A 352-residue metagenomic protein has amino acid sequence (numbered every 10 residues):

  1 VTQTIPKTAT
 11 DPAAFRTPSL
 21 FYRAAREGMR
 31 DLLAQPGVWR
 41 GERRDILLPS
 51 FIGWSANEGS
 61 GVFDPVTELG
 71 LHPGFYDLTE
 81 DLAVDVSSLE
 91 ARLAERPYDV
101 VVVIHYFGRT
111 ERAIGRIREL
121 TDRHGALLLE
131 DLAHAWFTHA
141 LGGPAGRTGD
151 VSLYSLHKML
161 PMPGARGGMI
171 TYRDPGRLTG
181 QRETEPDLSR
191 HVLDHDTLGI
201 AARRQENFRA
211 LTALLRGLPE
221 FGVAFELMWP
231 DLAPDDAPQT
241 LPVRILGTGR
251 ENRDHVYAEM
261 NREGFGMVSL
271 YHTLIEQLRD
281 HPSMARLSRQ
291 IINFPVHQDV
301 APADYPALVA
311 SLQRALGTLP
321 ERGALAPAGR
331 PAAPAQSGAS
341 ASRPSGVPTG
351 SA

Functional and structural regions predicted by a protein language model:
A9-S19, A34-Y106, T110-E119: PLP-dependent aminotransferase-like
A13-L20, A25-R26, I52, V102 (+1 more regions): PLP-dependent aminotransferase class I/II
L69, R123-H124, E263: Helix C-cap/helix->beta junction micro-motif
I104, L129-E130: Hydrophobic residues in beta-strands of the RecA-like P-loop NTPase core, especially within AAA+ ATPase
T110, E130, A135-F137: Catalytic P-loop NTPase motifs of RecA-like helicase/translocase cores
R123-L127, A165: A short helix->loop->beta-strand "cap" motif at the edges of active sites that frequently abuts
R147-Q181: Active-site PLP attachment segment
